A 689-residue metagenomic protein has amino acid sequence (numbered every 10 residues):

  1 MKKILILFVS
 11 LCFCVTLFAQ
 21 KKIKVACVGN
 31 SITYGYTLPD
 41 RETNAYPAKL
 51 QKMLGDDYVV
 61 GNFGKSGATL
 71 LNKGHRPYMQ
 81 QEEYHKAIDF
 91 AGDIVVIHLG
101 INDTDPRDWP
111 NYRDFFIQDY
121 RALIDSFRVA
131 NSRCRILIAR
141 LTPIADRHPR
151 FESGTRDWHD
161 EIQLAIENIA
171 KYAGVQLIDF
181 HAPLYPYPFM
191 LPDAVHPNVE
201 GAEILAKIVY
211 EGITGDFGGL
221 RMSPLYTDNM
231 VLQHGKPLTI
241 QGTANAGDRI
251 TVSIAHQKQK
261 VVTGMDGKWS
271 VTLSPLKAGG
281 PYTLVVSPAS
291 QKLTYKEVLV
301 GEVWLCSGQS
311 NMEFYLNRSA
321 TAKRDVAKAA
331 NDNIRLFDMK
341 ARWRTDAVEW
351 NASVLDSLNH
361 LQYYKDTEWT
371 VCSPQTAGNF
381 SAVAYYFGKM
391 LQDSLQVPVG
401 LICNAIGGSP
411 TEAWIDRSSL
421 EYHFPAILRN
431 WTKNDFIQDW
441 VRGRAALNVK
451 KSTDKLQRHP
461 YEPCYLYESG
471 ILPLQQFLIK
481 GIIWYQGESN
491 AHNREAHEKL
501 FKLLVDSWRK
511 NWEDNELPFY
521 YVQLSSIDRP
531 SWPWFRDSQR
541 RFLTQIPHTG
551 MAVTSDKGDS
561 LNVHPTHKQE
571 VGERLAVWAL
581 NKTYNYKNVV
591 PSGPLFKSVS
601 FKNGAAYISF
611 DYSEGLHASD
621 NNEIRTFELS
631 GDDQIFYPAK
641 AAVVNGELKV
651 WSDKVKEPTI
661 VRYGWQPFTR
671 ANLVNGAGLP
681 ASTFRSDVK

Functional and structural regions predicted by a protein language model:
M1-K21: Bacterial Sec-dependent N-terminal signal peptides
Q20-K21, K52, H75-D216, P463-S555 (+2 more regions): Alpha-helical cap/lid subdomain in secreted, periplasmic, or secretory-pathway luminal O-acyl-processing enzymes
K21-C27, I32-R121, L276, K296-E297 (+7 more regions): Conserved SGNH/GDSL esterase-like catalytic core that processes O-acyl groups on lipids and polysaccharides
G218-A246, V298-C306, E313, W578-V599: Non-catalytic, glycine-rich low-complexity segments
G219, P237-T239, G247-T251, P281 (+3 more regions): Exposed beta-strand and adjacent loop surfaces of beta-rich binding modules that mediate intermolecular recognition
Q241-R324: Extended acidic/polar, glycine-enriched regions that form or flank non-catalytic beta-rich accessory modules
T263-M265, E313, D325, A330 (+3 more regions): Catalytic-domain carbohydrate-binding cleft regions of carbohydrate-active enzymes
R324-A327, N331-T376: Active-site-adjacent substrate/metal-binding segments within catalytic domains of carbohydrate-active enzymes
